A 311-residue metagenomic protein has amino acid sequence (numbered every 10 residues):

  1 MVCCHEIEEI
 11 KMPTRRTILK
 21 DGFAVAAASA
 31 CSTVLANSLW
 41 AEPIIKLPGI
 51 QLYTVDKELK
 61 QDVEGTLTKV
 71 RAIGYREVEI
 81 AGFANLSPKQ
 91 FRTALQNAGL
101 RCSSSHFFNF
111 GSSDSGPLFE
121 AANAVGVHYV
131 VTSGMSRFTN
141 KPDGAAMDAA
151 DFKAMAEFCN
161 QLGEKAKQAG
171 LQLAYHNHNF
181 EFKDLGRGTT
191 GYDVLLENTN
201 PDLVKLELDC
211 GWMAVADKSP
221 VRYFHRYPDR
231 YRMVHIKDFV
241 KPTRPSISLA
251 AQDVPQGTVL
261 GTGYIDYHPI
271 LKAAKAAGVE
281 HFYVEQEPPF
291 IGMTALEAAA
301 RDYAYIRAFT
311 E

Functional and structural regions predicted by a protein language model:
E6-A26: N-terminal secretory signal peptides and thylakoid transit peptides that target proteins across membranes
C31, E77, R101, F108-K205 (+1 more regions): Active-site acidic/histidine proton-transfer and metal-coordination neighborhood in alpha/beta enzyme cores
V34-K60, G65, K69: C-terminal segment of N-terminal export signals and the immediately downstream linker at the start of the mature
E42-P43, T68-A72, L86-C102, D114-V127 (+4 more regions): Acidic (Asp/Glu)-rich catalytic clusters
K46-Q51, V78-I80, C102-S105, V130-T132 (+4 more regions): Hydrophobic faces of well-ordered beta-strands that scaffold small-molecule active sites in alpha/beta enzyme cores
I50, V70, V78, L95 (+5 more regions): Conserved, mostly hydrophobic/aromatic
D56-K60, E79-K89, F108-S115, F138-N140 (+5 more regions): Acidic-and-aromatic substrate-binding clefts and catalytic sites of carbohydrate-active enzymes
Q168-Y264: Acidic/histidine-rich catalytic cores of soluble enzymes
